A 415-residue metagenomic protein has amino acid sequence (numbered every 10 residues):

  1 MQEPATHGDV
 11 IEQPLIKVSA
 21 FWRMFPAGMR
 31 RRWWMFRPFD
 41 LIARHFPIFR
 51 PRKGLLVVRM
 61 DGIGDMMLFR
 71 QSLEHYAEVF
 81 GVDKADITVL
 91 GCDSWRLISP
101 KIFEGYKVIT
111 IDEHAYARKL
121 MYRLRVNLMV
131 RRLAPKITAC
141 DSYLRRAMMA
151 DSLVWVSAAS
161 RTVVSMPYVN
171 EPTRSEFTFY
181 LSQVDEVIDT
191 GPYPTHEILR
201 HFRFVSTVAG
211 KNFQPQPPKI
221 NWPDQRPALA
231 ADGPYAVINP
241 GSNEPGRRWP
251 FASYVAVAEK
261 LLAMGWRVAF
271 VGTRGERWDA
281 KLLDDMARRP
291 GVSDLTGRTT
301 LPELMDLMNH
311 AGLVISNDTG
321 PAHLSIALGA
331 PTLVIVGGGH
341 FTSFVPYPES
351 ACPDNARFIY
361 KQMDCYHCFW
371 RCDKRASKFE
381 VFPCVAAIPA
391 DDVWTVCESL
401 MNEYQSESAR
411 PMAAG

Functional and structural regions predicted by a protein language model:
M1-G415: Catalytic machinery of carbohydrate-active enzymes, primarily nucleotide-sugar-dependent glycosyltransferases
